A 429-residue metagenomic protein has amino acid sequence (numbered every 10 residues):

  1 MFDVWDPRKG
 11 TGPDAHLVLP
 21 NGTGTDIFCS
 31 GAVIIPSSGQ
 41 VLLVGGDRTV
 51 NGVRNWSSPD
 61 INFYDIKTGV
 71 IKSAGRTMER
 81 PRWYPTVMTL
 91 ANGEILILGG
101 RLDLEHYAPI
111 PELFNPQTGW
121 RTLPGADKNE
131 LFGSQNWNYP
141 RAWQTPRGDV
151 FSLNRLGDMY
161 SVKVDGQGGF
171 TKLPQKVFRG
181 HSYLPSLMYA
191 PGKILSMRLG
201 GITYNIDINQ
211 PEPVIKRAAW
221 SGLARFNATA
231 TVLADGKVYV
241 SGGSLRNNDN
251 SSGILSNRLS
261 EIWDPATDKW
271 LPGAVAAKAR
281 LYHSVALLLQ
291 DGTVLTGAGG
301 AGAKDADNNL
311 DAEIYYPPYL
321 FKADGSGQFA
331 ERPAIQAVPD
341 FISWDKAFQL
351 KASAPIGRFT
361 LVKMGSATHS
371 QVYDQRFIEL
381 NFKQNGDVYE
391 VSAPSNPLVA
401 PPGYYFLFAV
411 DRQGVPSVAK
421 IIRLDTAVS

Functional and structural regions predicted by a protein language model:
M1-S429: Kelch-like beta-propeller repeat domains
